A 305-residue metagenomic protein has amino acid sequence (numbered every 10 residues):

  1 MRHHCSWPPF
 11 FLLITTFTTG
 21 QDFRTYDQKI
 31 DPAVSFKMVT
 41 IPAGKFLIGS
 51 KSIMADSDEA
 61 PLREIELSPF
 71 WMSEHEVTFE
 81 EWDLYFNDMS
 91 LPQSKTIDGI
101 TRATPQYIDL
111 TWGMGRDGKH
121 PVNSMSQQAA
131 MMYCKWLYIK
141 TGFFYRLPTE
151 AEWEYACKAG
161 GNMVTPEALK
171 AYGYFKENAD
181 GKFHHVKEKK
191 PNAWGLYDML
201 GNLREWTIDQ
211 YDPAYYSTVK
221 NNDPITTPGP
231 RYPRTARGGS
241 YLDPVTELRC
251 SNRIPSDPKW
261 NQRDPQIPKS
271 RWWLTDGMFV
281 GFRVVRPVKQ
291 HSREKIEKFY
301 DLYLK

Functional and structural regions predicted by a protein language model:
M1-C5: Positively charged n-region of N-terminal signal peptides that target proteins for export
V34-L47: Mature N-terminal segment immediately following signal peptide/propeptide cleavage in secreted/periplasmic
V39-T40, N123-S124, R146-P148, V164 (+4 more regions): Structural recognition of the beta-strand scaffold that forms the well-ordered cores of secreted hydrolase catalytic
I48-M54, E66-A168, D209-Y216, R286-K305: Active-site microenvironments of metalloenzymes and redox enzymes
M54-I65, D180-K182, L203-K305: Surface-exposed recognition segments
A171-L200, P228-P230: Short, well-ordered junction/capping motifs at the entry into regular secondary structure
